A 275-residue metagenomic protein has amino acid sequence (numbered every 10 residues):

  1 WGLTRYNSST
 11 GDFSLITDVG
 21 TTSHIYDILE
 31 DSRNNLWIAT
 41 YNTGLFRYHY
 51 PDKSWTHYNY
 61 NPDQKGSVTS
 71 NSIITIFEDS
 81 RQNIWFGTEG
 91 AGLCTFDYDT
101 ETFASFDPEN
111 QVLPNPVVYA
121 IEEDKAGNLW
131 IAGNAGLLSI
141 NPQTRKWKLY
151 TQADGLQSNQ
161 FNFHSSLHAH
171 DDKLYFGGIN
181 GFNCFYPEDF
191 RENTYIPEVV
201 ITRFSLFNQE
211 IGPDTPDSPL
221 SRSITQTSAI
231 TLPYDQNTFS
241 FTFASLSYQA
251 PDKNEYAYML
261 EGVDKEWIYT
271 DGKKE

Functional and structural regions predicted by a protein language model:
W1, R33, N42, D52 (+7 more regions): Surface-exposed loop/turn positions within WD40 beta-propeller blades
W1-T4, T43-G44, K53, A91 (+4 more regions): Glycine-centered loop/turn positions within well-structured domains that cap or flank conserved ligand/cofactor-binding
L3, W37, L45, V68 (+4 more regions): Hydrophobic strand positions within the blades of repeat-based beta-sheet folds
G20-H24, Y60-I74, E89, F96 (+2 more regions): Residue-level "micro-hotspots" composed of small/polar
E30-N34, E78-Q82, E123-A126, H168-D171: Residue-level detector of Asp-centered blade-edge/turn motifs that repeat once per structural unit in beta-propeller
N35-I38, N83-G87, N128-I131, K173-F176: Conserved beta-propeller blade signature
